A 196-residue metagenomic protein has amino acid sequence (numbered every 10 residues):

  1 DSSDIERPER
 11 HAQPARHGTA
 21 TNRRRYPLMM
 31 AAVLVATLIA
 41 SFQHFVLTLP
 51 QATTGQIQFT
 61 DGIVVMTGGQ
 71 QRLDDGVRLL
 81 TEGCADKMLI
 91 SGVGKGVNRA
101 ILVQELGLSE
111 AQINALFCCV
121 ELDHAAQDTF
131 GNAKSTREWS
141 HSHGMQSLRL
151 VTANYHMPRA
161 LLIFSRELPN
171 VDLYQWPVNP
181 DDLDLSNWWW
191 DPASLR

Functional and structural regions predicted by a protein language model:
D1-R24: N-terminal Lys/Arg-rich, disordered targeting/topogenic segments
E6-A12, L28-L34, G62-V65, G92-K95: Short N-terminal helix-initiation segments at or just after the protein's N-terminus
G18-T53: N-terminal type II signal-anchor transmembrane helix that functions as the membrane-insertion/stop-transfer segment
F45-W190: A structural signal for short, hydrophobic/glycine-enriched beta-strand patches
W190-R196: A transmembrane-helix-recognition feature enriched in membrane-embedded lipid enzymes and envelope glyco-/phospholipid
